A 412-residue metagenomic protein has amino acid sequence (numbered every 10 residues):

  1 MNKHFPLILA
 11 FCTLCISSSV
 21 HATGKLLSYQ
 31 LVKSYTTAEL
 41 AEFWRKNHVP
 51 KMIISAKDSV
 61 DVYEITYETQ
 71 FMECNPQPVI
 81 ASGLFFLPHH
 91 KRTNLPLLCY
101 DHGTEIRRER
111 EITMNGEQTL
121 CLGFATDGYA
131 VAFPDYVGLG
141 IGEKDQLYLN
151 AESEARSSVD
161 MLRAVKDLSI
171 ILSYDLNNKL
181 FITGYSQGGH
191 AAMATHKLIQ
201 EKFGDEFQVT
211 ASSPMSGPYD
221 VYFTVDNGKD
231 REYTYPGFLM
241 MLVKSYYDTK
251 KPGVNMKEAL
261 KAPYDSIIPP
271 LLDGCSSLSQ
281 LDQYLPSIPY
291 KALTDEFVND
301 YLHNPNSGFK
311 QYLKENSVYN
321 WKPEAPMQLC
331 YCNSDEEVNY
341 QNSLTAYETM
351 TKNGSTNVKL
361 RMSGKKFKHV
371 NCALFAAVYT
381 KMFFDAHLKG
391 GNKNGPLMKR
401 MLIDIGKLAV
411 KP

Functional and structural regions predicted by a protein language model:
A22-H90: Catalytic-loop region of hydrolases
N75-I80, P88-G123: Short, surface-exposed "cap/lid" segments of acyl-processing enzymes
Y148-I170: Alpha/beta-hydrolase active-site loop
R163-Y235: Primarily recognizes the serine-hydrolase "nucleophile elbow" in alpha/beta-hydrolase and SGNH/GDSL folds
T195, A325, N339-M350: Short alpha-helix in the alpha/beta-hydrolase fold that links the catalytic acid
M215-N320: Accessory cap/linker subdomain of secreted extracellular hydrolases
L302-P305, K310-Y312, E337, L344-T345 (+1 more regions): C-terminal catalytic histidine-bearing segment of alpha/beta-hydrolase fold enzymes
Q328-D335: Short beta-strand/loop motif that positions the catalytic acidic residue of the alpha/beta-hydrolase fold
